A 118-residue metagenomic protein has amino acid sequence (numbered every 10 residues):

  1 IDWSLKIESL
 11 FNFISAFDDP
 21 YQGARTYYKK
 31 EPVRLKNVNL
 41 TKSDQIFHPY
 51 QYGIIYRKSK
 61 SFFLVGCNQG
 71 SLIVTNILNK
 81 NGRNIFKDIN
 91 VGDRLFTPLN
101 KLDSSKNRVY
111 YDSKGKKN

Functional and structural regions predicted by a protein language model:
W3-N118: An anion-binding loop in the catalytic cleft
